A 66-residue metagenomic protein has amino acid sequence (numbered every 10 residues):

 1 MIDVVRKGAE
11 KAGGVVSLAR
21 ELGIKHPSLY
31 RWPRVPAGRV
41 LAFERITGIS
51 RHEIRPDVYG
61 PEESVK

Functional and structural regions predicted by a protein language model:
M1-G8, V16, R20, G38-R45 (+1 more regions): Short, charged recognition helix plus adjacent turn of helix-turn-helix-like nucleic-acid-binding domains
A9-E10, R34: Short amphipathic helical patch at the helix-1/turn junction of helix-turn-helix
E21-P36: Recognition helix of helix-turn-helix/homeodomain-like DNA-binding domains that insert into the DNA major groove
